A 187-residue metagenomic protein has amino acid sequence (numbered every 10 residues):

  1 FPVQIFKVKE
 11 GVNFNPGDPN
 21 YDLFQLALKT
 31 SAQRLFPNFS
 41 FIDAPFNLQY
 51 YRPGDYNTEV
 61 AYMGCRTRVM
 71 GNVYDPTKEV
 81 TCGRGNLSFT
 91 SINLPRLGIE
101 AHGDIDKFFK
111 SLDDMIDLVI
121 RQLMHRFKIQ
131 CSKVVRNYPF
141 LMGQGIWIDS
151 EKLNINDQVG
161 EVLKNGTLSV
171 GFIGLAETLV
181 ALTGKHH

Functional and structural regions predicted by a protein language model:
F1-N165, K185-H187: Conserved catalytic cores of very large enzyme subunits
L168-A181: Contiguous, well-ordered alpha-helical segments that form the cores/surfaces of helical PPI scaffolds
